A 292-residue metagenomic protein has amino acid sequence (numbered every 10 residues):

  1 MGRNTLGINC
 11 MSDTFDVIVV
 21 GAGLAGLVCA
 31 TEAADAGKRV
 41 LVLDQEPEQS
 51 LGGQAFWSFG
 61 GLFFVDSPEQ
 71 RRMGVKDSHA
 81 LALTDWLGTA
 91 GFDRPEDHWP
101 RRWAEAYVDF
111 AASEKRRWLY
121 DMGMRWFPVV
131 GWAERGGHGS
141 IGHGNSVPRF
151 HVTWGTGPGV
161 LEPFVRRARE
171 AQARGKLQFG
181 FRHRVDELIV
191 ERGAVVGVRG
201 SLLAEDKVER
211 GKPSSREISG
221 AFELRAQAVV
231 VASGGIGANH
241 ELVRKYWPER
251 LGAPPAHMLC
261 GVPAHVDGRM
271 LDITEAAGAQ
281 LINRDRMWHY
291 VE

Functional and structural regions predicted by a protein language model:
M1-V17, D35: Extreme N-terminal leader/targeting segments of oxidoreductases
V17-V42: N-terminal Rossmann-like FAD-binding beta1-loop-alpha1 element of flavoenzymes
A22, D66, L202, S233-G234: Glycine-rich, N-terminal phosphate-binding loop of Rossmann-like dinucleotide-binding domains
L27-A30, R116, L271: Generic hydrophobic/aromatic pocket-lining and core-packing "Φ" positions
D35-F56: Glycine-rich FAD pyrophosphate-binding loop
F56-W86: N-terminal glycine-rich dinucleotide-binding loop that anchors FAD/FMN and/or NAD(P) in oxidoreductases
A104-F222, A226, N239-V243: Conserved redox-cofactor binding core of oxidoreductases
E205-E292: Glycine-rich loop(s) and the adjacent beta-strand/alpha-helix scaffold that form part
